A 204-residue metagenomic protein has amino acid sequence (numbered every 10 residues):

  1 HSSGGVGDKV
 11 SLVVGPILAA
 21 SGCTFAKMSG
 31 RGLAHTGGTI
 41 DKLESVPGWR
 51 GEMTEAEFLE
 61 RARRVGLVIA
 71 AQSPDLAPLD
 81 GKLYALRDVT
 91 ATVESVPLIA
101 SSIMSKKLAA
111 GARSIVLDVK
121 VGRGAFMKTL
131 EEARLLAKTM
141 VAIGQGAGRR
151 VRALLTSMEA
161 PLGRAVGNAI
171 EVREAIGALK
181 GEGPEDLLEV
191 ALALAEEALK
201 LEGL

Functional and structural regions predicted by a protein language model:
H1-A19, C23-H35: Glycine/serine-rich anion-binding loops at beta->alpha junctions that coordinate negatively charged ligand groups
L12-A26, K106-G111, G146-A147, L201: Alpha-helix C-terminal capping segments
F25-S29, G51-T54, I69-Q72, V116-V119 (+1 more regions): General beta-strand structural signal in soluble alpha/beta enzymes
K42-V68, K138-G148: A glycine-rich helix N-cap at a beta->alpha junction
P47, L59-L135: Divalent-metal (Mg2+/Mn2+/Ca2+)-assisted nucleotide/phosphate chemistry catalytic cores
D75, V121-R123, A147, M158-L162: Glycine-rich beta-alpha junction loops
I143, R150-L155, A160-L204: A glycine- and small/hydrophobic-rich beta-loop-beta segment that serves as a flexible "lid/hinge" or phosphate-binding
